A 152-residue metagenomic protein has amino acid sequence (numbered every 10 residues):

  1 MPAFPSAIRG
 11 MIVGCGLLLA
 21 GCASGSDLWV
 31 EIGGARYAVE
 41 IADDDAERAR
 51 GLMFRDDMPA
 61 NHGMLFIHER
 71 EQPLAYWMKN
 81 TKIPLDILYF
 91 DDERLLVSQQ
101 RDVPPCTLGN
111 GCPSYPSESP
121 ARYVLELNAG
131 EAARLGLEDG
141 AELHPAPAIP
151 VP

Functional and structural regions predicted by a protein language model:
M1-P5: N-terminal secretory signal peptides that target proteins for export/translocation
A7-I8, D44: General structural signal for secondary-structure boundaries
R9-A20: Bacterial N-terminal signal peptides
C22-P152: Compact, glycine-rich, soluble single-domain proteins
